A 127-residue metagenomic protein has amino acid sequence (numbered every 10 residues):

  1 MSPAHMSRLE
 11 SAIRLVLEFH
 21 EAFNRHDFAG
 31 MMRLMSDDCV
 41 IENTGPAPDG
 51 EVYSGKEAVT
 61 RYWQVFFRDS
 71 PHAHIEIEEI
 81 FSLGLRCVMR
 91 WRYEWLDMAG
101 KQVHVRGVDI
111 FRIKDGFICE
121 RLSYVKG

Functional and structural regions predicted by a protein language model:
M1-D37: Short, low-complexity N-terminal intrinsically disordered segments enriched in polar/charged residues
S2-S11, E42, T60-G127: A beta-strand edge to alpha-helix "cap/lid" segment located at domain peripheries
V16-L17, P46, W91: Hydrophobic alpha-helical context, especially transmembrane and signal-peptide helices
G30, E57-A58: An acidic, carboxylate-rich microenvironment
V40-Y53, V65: A short gly/proline-enriched turn/hairpin at secondary-structure junctions
